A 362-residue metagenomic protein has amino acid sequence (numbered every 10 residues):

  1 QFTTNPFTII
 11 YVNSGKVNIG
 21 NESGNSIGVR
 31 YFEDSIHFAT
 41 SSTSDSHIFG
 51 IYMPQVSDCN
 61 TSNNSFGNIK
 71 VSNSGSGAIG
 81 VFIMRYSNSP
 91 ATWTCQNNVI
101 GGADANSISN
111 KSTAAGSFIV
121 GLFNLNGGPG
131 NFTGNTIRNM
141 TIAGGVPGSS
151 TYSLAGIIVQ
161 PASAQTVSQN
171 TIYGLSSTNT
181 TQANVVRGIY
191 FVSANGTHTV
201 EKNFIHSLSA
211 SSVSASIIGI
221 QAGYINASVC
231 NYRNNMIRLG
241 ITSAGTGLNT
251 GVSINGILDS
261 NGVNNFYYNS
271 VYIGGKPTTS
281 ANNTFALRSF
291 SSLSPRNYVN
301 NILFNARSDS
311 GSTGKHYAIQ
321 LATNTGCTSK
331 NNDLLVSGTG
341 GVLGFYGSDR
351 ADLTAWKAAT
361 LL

Functional and structural regions predicted by a protein language model:
F2-F7, V12, N18-I48, M53-L362: Predominantly extracellular beta-rich ligand-binding scaffolds that present long acidic/polar faces for carbohydrate
